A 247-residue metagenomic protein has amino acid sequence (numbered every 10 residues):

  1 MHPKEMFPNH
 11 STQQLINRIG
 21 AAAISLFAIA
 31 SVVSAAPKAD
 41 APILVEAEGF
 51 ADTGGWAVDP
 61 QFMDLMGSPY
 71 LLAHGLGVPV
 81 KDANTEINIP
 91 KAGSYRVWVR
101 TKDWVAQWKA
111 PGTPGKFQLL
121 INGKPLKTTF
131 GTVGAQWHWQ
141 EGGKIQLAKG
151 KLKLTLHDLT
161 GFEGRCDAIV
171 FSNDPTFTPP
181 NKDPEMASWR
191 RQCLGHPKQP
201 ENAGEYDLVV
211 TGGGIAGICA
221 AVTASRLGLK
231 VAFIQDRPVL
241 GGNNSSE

Functional and structural regions predicted by a protein language model:
M1-N17: N-terminal secretory signal peptides that target proteins for export/translocation
R18-S31: Bacterial N-terminal signal peptides
A35, S245-S246: Active-site segment of extracytoplasmic enzymes that catalyze sulfate/phosphate-ester chemistry
A36-E201: Extracytoplasmic
N202-G214: Beta1/beta-strand and adjacent pyrophosphate-binding region of the FAD-binding site in flavoprotein oxidoreductases
G217: N-terminal Rossmann-fold NAD(P) dinucleotide-binding loop
A221, S225: Gly/Ala-rich phosphate-binding loop of Rossmann-like dinucleotide-binding domains, activating on the conserved
R226-S245: Glycine-rich FAD pyrophosphate-binding loop
